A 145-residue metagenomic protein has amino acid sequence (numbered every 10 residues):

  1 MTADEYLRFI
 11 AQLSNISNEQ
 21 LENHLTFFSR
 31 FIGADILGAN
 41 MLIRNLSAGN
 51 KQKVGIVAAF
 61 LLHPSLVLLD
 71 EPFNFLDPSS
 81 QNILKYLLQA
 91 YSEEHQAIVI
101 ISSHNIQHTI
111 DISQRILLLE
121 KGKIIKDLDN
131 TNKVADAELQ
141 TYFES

Functional and structural regions predicted by a protein language model:
L42-L46: Conserved ABC ATPase signature
I56: Hydrophobic anchor residue at the start of the ABC signature
V67-E71: Catalytic Walker B motif of ABC-type/P-loop ATPase nucleotide-binding domains
P78-S80: Helix N-cap at the start of a conserved alpha-helix in ABC-type nucleotide-binding domains
N82-E94: Helical segment within the ABC ATPase nucleotide-binding domain
S102-H104: H-loop/switch region of ABC-family ATPase nucleotide-binding domains
